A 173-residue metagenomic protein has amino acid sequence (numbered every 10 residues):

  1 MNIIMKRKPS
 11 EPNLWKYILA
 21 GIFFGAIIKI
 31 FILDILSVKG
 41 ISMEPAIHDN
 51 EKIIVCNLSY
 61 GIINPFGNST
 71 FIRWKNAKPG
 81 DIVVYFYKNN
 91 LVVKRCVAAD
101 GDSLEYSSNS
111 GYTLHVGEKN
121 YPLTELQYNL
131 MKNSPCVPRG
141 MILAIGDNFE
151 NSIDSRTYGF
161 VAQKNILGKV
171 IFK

Functional and structural regions predicted by a protein language model:
M1-L91, G159-K173: Protein maturation boundaries and topogenic segments
K39-H48, E118, L123, Q127-F172: Acidic/glycine-rich C-terminal interaction modules and beta/coil loop segments that lie outside canonical DNA-binding
N50-E51, D81-I82, D102, M141 (+1 more regions): Structural motif
Y60-G61, N89-N90, S103-L104, F149-N151: Solvent-exposed loop/turn segments at secondary-structure junctions within structured extracellular/periplasmic domains
N89, G117-E118: Residue-level detection of beta-strand-connecting loop/turn positions
V93-D100: Short beta-strand-centered aromatic/proline hotspots
L104-S110: Short, solvent-exposed secondary-structure boundary/capping segments
S110-G117: Short polybasic amphipathic segments
